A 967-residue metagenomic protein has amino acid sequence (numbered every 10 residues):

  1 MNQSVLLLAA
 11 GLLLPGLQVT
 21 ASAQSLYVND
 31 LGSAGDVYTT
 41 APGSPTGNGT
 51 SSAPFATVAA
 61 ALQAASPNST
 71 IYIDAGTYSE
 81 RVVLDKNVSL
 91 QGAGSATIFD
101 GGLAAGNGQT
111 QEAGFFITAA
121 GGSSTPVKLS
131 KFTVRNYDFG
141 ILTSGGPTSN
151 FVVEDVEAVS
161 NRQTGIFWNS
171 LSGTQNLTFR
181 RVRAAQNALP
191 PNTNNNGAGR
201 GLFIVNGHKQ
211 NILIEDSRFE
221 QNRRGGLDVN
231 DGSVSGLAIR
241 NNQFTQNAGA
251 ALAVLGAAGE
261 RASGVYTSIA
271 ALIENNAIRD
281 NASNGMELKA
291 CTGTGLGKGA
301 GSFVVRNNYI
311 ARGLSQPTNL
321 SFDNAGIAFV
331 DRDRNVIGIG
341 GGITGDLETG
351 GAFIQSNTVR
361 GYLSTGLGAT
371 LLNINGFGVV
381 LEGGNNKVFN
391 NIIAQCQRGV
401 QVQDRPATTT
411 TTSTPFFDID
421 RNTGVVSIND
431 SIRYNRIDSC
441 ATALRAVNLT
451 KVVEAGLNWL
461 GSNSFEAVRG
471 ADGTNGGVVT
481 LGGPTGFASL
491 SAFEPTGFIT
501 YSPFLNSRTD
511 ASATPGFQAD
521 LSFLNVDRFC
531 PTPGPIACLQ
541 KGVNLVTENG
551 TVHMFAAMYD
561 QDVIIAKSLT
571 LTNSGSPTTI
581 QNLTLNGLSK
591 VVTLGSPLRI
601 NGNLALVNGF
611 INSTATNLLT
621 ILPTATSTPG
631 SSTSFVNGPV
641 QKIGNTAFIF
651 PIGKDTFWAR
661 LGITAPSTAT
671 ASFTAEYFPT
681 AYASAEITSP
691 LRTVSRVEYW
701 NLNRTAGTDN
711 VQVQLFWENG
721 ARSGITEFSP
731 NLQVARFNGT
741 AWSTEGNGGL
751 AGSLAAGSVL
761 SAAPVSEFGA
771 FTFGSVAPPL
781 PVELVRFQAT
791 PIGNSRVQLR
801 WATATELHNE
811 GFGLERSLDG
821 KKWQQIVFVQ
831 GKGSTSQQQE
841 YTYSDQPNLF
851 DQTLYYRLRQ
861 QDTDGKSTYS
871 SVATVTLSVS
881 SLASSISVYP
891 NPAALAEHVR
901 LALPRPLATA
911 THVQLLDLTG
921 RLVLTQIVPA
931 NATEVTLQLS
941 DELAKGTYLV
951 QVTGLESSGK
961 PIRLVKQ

Functional and structural regions predicted by a protein language model:
A21-A60, F487, A492-K541, L545 (+3 more regions): Right-handed parallel beta-helix/beta-solenoid
A59, Q63-P67, S79-Q91, I98-S149 (+4 more regions): Extracellular beta-strand-rich solenoid/capping regions of secreted or surface-exposed proteins that bind or remodel
L103-A120, N136-G145, S160-L171, Q186-G207 (+8 more regions): Extracellular beta-strand/beta-solenoid scaffold signature
N582-S589, G602-G746, L760-V776: Self-processing/autoproteolytic domain segments and adjacent N-terminal interaction modules in large, modular
G769-A883: Short, compositionally biased serine/threonine- and acidic-rich segments at solvent-exposed termini, linkers, or domain
P781-E806, S871-P906, L915-L922, K945 (+1 more regions): Surface-exposed, proline-anchored Ser/Thr-rich loop/turn motifs
T863-S878, L901, T925, A930 (+1 more regions): C-terminal tail/sorting-segment detector
